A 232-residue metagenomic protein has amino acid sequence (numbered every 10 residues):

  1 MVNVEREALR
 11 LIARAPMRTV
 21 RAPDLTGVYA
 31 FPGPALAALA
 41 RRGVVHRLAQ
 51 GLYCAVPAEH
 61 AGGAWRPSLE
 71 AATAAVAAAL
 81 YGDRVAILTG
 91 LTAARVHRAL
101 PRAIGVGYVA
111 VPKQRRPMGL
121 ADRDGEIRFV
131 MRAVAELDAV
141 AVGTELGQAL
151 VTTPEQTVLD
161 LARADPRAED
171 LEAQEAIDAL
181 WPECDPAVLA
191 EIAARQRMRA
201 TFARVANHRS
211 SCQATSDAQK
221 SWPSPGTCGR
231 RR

Functional and structural regions predicted by a protein language model:
V2-D24: Short amphipathic alpha-helical interface segments
E5, G33, L69, I87-G90 (+3 more regions): Alpha-helix initiation and N-capping motif
A8-L9, L36, A40, I177 (+1 more regions): A generic alpha-helix structural signal
A13, A40-R41, A94, R163 (+1 more regions): Alpha-helix boundary recognition
T19-P23, G33-V140, P223, T227-R232: Short gly/ser-rich loop at a beta-strand->alpha-helix junction or flexible surface loop bordering the NTP-binding
T26, A135-R232: Hydrophobic alpha-helical interaction segments
A30: Acidic-and-aromatic substrate-binding clefts and catalytic sites of carbohydrate-active enzymes
